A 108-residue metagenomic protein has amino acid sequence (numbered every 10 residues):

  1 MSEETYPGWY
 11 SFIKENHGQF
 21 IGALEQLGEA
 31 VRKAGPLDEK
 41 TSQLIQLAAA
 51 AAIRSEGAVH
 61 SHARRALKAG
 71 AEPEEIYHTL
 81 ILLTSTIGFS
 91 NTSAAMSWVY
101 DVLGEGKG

Functional and structural regions predicted by a protein language model:
M1-S42, K68, A94-G108: Acidic, glycine/proline-rich low-complexity segments that act as flexible tails and inter-domain linkers
G18, G57, E72, F89-T92: Alpha-helix boundary/capping and short turn/kink residues
A34, G70, T86-F89: Residues at alpha-helix boundaries and the short loops/turns that link adjacent helices
E39-K40, E74, I87: Aromatic- and histidine-enriched alpha-helix N-cap/loop-to-helix transition segments that scaffold the rims
A52-I81: Mid-chain, well-packed structural core segment of small domains
Y77-V102: C-terminal structural segments of small proteins and small subunits
